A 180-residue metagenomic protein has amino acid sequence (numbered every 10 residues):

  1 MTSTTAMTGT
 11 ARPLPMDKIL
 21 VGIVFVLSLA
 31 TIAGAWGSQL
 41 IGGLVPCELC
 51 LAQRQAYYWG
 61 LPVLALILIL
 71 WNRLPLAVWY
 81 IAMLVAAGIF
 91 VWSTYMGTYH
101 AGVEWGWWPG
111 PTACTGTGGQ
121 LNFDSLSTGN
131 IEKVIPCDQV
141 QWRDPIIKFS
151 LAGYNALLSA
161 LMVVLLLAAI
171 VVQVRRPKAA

Functional and structural regions predicted by a protein language model:
M1-M16: Short, Lys/Arg-rich, polar N-terminal cytosolic tail immediately upstream of the first transmembrane signal-anchor
P13-F25, R73-T94: Interfacial segments of alpha-helical transmembrane regions
V26-V45, A65-I67, T128: Immediate flanking context of iron-sulfur cluster ligation sites
A30-Q39, V91-W107: C-terminal TM-helix exit segments that contain a strictly Trp-centered aromatic cap at the helix terminus
L44-Q55, T112: Non-cytosolic membrane-interface motifs at loop->transmembrane helix junctions
L66-L74, A168-R175: Structural signal for the C-terminal ends of transmembrane alpha-helices and the immediately following loop
W105-S150: Extracytosolic (periplasmic/ER-lumenal) interhelical loops and adjacent juxtamembrane/interface segments of multi-pass
I131-A180: A hydrophobic membrane-anchoring alpha-helix module
